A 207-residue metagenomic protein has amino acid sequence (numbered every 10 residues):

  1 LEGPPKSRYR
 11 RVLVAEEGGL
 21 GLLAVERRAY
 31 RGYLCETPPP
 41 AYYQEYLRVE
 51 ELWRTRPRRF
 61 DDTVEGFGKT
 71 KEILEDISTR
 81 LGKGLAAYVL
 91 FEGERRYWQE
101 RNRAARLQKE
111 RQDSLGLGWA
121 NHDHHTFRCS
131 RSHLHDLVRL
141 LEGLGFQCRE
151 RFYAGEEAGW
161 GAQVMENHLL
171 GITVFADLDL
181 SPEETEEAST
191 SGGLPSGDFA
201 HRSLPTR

Functional and structural regions predicted by a protein language model:
L1-R207: Extended, well-ordered protein cores
